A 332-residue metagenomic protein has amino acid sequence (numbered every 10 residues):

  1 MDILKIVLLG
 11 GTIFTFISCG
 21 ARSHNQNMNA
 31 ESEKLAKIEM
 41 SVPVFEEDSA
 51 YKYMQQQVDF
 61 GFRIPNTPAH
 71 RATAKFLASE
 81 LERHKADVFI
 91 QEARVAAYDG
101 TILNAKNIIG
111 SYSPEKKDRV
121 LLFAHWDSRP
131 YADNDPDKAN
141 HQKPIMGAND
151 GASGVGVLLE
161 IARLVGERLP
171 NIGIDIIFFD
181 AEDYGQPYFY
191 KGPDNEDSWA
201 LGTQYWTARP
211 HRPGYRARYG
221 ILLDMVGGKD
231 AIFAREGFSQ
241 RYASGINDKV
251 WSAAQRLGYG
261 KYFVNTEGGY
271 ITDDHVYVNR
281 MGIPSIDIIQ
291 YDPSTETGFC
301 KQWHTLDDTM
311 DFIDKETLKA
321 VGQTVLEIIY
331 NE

Functional and structural regions predicted by a protein language model:
T15-S18: C-terminal motif of bacterial Sec signal peptides marking the signal peptidase cleavage site
G20-S23: Bacterial signal peptide processing site
S32-A74, H84, T297-F312: N-terminal capping segment at the start of a domain
I38-V44, D59-P68, V95-Y98, H141-G151 (+5 more regions): Second-shell loop/turn segments in exported
E47-Y53, F60, H84, G100-I102 (+4 more regions): Catalytic-core environment of secreted peptidases
Q56, F62-E115: A non-catalytic alpha/beta surface segment that caps or lines the substrate-entry region of metallo-dependent hydrolase
I102, Y219, V226-E332: Active-site-adjacent substrate-binding region of metalloamidase/peptidase-like peptide-processing proteins
Q142-Y242, Y270: Acidic/histidine-rich catalytic neighborhood of metal-dependent amide-processing enzymes
